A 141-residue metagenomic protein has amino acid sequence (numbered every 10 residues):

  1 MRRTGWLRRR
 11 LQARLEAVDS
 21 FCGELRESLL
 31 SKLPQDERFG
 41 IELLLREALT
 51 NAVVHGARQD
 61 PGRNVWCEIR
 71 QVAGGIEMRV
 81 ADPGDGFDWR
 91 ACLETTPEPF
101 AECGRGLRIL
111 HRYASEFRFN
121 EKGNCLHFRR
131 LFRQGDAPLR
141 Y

Functional and structural regions predicted by a protein language model:
M1-R9, V53-Y141: Conserved beta-strand-loop-beta-strand hairpin that lines the nucleotide-binding pocket of ATP/GTP-utilizing enzymes
R3-D36: Helix-loop-beta hinge of the Bergerat
L15, D19, E47, A91 (+1 more regions): Solvent-exposed, flexible loop/coil residues
G23-R46, T50, P99-F100: Conserved short strand/loop->alpha-helix "switch" segment adjacent to the catalytic nucleotide/phosphoryl-transfer site
